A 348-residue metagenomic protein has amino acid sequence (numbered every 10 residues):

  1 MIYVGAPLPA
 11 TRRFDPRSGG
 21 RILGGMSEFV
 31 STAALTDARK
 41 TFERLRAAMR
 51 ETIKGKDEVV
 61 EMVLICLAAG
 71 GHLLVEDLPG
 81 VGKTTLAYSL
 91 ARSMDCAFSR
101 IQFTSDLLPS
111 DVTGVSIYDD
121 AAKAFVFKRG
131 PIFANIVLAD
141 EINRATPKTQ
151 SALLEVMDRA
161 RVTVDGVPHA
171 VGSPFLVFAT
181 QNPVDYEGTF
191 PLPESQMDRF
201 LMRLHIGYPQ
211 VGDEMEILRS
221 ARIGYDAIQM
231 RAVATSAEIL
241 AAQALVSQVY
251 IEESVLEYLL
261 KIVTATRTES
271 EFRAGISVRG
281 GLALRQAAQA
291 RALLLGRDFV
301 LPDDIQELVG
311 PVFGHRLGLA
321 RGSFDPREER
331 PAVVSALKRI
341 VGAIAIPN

Functional and structural regions predicted by a protein language model:
Y3, R13-P16, R21-I22: Short, positively charged and aromatic/hydrophobic N-terminal segments
S27-F29, T268-N348: C-terminal engagement/docking regions of AAA+ P-loop ATPases
T36-L73, L78: Pre-Walker A (pre-P-loop) alpha-helix and adjacent loop at the N terminus of AAA/AAA+ ATPase modules, a conserved
M62-L64, Y118-L138: Conserved alpha-helical scaffold flanking the Walker A/P-loop in AAA+ ATPase domains
A68-T104: Walker A/P-loop
L73, V137, F175: Conserved beta-strand position immediately N-terminal to the Walker
D119-A124, A145, T149, M157-Q248 (+1 more regions): Canonical AAA+ ATPase core
D140-E141, A152: Walker B catalytic acidic pair
